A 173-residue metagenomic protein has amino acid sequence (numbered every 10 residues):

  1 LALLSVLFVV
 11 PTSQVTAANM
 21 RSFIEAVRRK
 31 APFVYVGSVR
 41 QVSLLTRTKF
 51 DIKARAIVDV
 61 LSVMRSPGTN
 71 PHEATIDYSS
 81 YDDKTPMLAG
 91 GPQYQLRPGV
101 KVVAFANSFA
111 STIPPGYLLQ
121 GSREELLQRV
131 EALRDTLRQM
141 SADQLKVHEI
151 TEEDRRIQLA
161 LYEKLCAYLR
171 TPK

Functional and structural regions predicted by a protein language model:
A2-P11: Bacterial N-terminal signal peptides
P11-K173: Transition segments tied to proteolytic processing and entry into folded domains
